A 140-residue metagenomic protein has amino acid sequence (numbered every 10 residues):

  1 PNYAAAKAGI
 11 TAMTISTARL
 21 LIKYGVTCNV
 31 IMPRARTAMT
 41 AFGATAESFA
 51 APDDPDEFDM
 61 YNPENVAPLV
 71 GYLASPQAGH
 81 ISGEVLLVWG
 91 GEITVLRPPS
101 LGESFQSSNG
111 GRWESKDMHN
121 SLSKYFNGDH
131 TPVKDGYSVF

Functional and structural regions predicted by a protein language model:
Y3: Catalytic tyrosine of NAD(P)H-dependent dehydrogenase/reductases that use a Tyr as the general acid/base
A6, T14: Active-site helix of classical SDR
K7, G43, S100: Solvent-exposed, flexible loop/coil residues
T11-A12, L21-R36, H80-V88: Conserved Rossmann-fold SDR core element
L21-K23, T40, A74: A short hydrophobic alpha-helix cap/turn motif
V30-D53, S115-K116: C-terminal beta-strand-loop-alpha-helix "lid" module of Rossmann-like NAD(P)-dependent dehydrogenases
A51-F140: C-terminal helical subdomain
